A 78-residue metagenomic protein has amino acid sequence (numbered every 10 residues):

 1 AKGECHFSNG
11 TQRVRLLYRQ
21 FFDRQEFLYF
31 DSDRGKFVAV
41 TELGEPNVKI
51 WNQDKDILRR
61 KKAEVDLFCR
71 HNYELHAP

Functional and structural regions predicted by a protein language model:
A1-P78: Extracellular domains of the immunoglobulin superfamily
